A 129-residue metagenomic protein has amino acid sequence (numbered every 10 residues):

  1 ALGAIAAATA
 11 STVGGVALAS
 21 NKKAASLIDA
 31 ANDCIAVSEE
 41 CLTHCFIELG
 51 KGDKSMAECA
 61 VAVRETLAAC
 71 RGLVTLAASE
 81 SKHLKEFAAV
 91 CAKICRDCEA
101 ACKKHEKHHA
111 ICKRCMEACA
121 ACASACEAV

Functional and structural regions predicted by a protein language model:
A1-A17: N-terminal export signals
T12-C41: C-terminal segment of N-terminal export signals and the immediately downstream linker at the start of the mature
C34-H44, E65-G72, C91-C98, A118 (+1 more regions): Amphipathic, well-ordered alpha-helical segments in soluble domains
H44-T75: Alpha-helical segments in soluble extracytoplasmic regions
G50-K54, S79-K85, K104-M116: Membrane-interface extramembranous regions
A57-R64, K85-K93, C112-A120: Short, charged, amphipathic alpha-helical segments
L76-C98: Mid-chain, well-packed structural core segment of small domains
C98-K104, H108-V129: Preference for long, well-ordered alpha-helical segments
